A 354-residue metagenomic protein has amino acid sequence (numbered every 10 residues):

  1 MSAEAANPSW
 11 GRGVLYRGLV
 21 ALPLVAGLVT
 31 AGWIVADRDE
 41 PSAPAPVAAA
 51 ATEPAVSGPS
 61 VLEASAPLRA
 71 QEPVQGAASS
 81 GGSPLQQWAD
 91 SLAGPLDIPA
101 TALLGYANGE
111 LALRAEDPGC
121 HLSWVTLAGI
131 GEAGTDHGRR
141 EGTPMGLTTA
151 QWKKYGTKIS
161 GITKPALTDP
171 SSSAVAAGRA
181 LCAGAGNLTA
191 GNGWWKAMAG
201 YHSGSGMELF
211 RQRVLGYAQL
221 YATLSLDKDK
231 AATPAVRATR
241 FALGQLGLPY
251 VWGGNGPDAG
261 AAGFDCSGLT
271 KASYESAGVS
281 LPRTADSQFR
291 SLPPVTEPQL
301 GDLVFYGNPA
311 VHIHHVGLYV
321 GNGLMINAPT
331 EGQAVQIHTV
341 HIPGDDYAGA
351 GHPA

Functional and structural regions predicted by a protein language model:
S2-G82, G146-L248, A348-A354: Non-catalytic cell-wall polysaccharide-engagement segments
G81-G138, S225-A231: Export/targeting segments at the very N-terminus of extracytoplasmic proteins
W88-D97, A115-P118, G142, I159-P170 (+5 more regions): Second-shell loop/turn segments in exported
A107, H121-R140, P144, A177 (+3 more regions): Short, functionally critical alpha-helical segments immediately adjacent to catalytic or ligand/cofactor-binding
A115-D117, A133-E141, N187-L188, G204-R213 (+4 more regions): Secretory-pathway/luminal and periplasmic proteins that interact with or process carbohydrate-rich
R140-K154, A261, S267: Short, surface-exposed glycine/acidic/tryptophan-bearing loops
Y250-L300: Catalytic cysteine-centered active-site loop
V279-A334: ...with weaker cross-activation on analogous glycine-rich loops/strands in unrelated enzymes
